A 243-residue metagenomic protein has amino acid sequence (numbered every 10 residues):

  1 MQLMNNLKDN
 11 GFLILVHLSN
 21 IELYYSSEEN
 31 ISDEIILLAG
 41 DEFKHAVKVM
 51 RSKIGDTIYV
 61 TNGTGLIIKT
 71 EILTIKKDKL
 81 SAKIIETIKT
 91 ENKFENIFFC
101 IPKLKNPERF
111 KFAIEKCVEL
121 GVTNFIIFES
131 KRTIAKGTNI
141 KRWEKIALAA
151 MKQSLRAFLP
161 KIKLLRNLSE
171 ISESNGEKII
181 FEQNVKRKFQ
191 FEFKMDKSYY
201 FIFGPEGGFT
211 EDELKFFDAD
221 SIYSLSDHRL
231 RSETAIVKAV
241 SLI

Functional and structural regions predicted by a protein language model:
M4-K89, K141: N-terminal positively charged helical leader segments and presequences
S26, I202-P205, S224-S226: Thr-Gly-centered strand-to-loop micro-motif
E91-E177: RNA substrate-binding interface of SAM-dependent RNA methyltransferases
I162, K178-I180, A219-S224: Conserved beta-strand scaffold positions in the cores of enzyme catalytic domains, especially in NTP/NDP-utilizing
E182-D196: Strongly charged, low-complexity linkers/loops
Y199-E211: A C-terminal functional module that forms or caps the active site or interfaces directly with catalytic machinery
E211-I243: Structured adenosyl-cofactor binding patch, chiefly the S-adenosyl-L-methionine
